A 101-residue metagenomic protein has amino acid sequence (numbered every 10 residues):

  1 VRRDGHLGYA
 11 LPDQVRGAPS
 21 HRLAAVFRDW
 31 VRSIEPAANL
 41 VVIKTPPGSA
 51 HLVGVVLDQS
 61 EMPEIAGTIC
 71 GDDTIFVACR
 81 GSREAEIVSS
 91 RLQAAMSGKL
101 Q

Functional and structural regions predicted by a protein language model:
V1-R2: A short, conserved structural fragment
G5-P12: Minor-groove-contacting beta-hairpin "wing" of winged helix-turn-helix DNA-binding domains
R16-A95: Non-DNA-binding regulatory cores of transcription-related proteins, predominantly C-terminal effector-binding
M96-Q101: Generic C-terminal helix-cap and adjacent flexible tail
